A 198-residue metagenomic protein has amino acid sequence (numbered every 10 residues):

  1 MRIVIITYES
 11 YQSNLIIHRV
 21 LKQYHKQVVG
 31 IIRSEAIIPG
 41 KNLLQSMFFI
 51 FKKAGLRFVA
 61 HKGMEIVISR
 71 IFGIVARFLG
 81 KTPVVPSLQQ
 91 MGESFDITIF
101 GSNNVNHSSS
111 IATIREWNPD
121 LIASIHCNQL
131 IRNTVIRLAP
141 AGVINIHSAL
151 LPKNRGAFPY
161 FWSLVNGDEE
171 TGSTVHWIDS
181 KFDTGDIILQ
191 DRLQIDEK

Functional and structural regions predicted by a protein language model:
M1-K198: One-carbon transfer enzymes
